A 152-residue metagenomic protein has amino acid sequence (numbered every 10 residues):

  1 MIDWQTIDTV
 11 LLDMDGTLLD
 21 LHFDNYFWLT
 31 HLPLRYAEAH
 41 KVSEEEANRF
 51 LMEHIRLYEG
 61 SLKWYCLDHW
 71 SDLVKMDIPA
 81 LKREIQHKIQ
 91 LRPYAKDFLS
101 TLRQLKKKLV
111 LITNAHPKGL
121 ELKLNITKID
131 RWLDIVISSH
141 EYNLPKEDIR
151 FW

Functional and structural regions predicted by a protein language model:
I2-D97, T101, H116-K118: N-terminal helical cap/lid subdomain that shapes the substrate entry/recognition surface in HAD-like hydrolases
V110, H116-W152: Substrate-recognition "cap/lid" segment bordering the active-site pocket of phosphatases
